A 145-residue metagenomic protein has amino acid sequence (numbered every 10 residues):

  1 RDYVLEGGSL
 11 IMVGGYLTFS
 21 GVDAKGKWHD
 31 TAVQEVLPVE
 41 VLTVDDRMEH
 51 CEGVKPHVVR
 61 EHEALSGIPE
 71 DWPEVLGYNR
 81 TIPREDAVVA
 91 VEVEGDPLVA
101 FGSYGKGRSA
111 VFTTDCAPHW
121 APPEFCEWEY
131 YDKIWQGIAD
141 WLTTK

Functional and structural regions predicted by a protein language model:
R1-A24, S103-F112: Short alpha-beta junction capping motif
Y3, G26, W128-D132: Solvent-exposed, acidic/flexible segments
I11-V13, L17-D96: An acidic, glycine-rich "communication" segment
A64, G102-S103: Subset of Sec-pathway N-terminal targeting signals
R84, V88, D96, Y104-R108 (+1 more regions): Extracellular ligand-binding/catalytic regions of CAZymes and related secreted enzymes and adhesion modules
